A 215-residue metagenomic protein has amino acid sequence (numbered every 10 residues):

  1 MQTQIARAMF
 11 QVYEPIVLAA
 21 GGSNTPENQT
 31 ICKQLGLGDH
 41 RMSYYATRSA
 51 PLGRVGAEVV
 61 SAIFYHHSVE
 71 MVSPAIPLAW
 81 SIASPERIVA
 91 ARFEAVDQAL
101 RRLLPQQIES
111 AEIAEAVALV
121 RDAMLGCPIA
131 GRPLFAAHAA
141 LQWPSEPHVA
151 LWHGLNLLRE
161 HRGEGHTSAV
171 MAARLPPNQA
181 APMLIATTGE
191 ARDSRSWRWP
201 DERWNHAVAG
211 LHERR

Functional and structural regions predicted by a protein language model:
M1-R214: Phosphate/adenylate-binding glycine loop and adjacent helical scaffold
